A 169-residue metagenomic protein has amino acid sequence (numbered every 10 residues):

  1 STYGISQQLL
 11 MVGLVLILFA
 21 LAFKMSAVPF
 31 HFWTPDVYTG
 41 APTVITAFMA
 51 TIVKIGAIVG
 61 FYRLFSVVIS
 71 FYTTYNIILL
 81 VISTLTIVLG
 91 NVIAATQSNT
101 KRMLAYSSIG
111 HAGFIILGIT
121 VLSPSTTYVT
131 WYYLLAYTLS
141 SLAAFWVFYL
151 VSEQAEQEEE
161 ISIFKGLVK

Functional and structural regions predicted by a protein language model:
S1-K169: Alpha-helical transmembrane segments of multi-pass membrane proteins predominantly involved in bioenergetics
